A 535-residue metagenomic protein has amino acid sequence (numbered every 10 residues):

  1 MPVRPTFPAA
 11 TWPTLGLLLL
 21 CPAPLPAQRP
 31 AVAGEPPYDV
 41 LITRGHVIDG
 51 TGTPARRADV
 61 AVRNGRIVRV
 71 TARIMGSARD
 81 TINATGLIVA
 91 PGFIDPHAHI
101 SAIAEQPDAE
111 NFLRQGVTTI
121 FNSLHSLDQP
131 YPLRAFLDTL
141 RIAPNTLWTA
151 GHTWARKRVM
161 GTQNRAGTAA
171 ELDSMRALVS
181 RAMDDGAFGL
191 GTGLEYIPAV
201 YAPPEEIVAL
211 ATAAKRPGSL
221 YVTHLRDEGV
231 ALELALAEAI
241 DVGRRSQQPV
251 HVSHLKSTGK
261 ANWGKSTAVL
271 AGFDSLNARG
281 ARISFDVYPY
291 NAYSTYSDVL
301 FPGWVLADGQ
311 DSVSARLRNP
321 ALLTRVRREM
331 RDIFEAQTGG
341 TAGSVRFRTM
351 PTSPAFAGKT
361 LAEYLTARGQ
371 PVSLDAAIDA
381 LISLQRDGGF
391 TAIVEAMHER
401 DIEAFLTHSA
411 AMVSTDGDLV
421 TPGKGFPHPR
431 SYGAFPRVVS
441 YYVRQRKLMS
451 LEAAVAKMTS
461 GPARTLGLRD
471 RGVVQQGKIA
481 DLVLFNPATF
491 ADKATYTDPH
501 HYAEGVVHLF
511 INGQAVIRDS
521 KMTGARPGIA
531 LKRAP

Functional and structural regions predicted by a protein language model:
A10-P24: Bacterial N-terminal signal peptides
R29-L41, V47-G92: Histidine-rich, glycine-flanked metal-binding segment
A31-A33, D39, V47-D59, G389-I402 (+2 more regions): Acidic, glycine-enriched loop/beta-strand segments at the rims of small-molecule binding/catalytic pockets
P36, N83-I100, A104-T192, A211-G218 (+3 more regions): Divalent-metal coordination cores built from histidine and acidic residues
G45, G65, G86, H97 (+12 more regions): Divalent metal-coordination and catalytic microenvironments
G45, N319, E403-A410, T415-D416 (+1 more regions): C-terminal cap of metal-dependent C-N hydrolases
W148-A150, R158-A169, D173-I197, A211 (+3 more regions): Active-site neighborhoods of metal-dependent hydrolases
R181-E238: Divalent metal-binding pocket/active-site signature
